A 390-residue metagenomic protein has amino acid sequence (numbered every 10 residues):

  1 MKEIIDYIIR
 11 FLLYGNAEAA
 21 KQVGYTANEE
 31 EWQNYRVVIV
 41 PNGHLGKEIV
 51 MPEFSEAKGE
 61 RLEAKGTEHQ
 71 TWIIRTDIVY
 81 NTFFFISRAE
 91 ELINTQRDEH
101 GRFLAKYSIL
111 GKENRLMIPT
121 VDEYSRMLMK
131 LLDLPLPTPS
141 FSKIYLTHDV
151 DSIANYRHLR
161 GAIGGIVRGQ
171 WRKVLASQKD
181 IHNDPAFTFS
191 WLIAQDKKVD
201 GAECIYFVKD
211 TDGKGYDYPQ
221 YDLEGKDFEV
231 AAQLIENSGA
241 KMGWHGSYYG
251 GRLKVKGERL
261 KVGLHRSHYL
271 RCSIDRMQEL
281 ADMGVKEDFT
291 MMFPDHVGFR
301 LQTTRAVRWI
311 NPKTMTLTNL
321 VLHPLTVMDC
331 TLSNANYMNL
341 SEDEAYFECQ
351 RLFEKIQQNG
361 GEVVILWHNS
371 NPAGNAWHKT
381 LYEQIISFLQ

Functional and structural regions predicted by a protein language model:
M1-L223, L253-K254, R259-K261, R305 (+1 more regions): Terminal accessory/targeting
H148, V208, W244-S247, H265-L270 (+1 more regions): Short His-Asn-centered micro-motif
I166-K173, L223-G243, G284-P294: Acidic, His- and aromatic-enriched active-site or binding-groove loops in soluble protein domains that engage sugars
F189-I193, K226-E236, S273, M277-D282 (+2 more regions): Histidine/acidic residue-rich metal-binding segments in metalloenzymes
K197, I235-K241, G250-E287, G361: CE4/NodB-like, metal-dependent polysaccharide N-deacetylase domain that modifies extracellular/periplasmic N-acetylated
Y218-K226, Y249, L264, H268: Accessory, usually C-terminal, subdomains that scaffold auxiliary metal cofactors
H245, T290-M292, L366-S370: Short acidic/histidine-rich active-site segments
G284-R308, V327-T331: His/Asp/Glu-enriched short active-site or ligand-binding loop at hydrolase and phosphoryl-transfer sites
